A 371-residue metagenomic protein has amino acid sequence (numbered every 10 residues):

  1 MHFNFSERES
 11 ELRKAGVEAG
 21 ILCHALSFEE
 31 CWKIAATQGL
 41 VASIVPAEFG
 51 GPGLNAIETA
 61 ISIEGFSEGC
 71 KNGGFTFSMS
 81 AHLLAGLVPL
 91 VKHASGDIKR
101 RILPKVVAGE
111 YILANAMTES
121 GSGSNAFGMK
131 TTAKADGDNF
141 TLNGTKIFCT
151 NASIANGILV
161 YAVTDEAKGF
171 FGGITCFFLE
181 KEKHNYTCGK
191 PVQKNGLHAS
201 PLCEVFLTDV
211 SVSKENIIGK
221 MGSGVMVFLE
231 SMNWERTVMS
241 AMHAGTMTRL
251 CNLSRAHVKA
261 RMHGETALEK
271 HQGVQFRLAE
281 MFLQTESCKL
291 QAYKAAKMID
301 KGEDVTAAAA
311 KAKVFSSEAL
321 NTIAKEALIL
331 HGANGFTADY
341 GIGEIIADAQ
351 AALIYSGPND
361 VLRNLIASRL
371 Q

Functional and structural regions predicted by a protein language model:
M1-G73, M79-A81, H93-I98, K105 (+5 more regions): Alpha-helical interface subdomain recognition
H82-L87: Well-ordered alpha-helical segments within folded domains of soluble proteins
G109-T118: A short, Trp-centered hydrophobic/proline-enriched beta-strand micro-motif
A114, K130-T132, G157-Y161, C176-F178 (+1 more regions): Conserved hydrophobic/aromatic beta-strand scaffold that supports enzyme active sites
G121-S124, F148-N151, A167-K168, K194-P201: Short Gly/Pro-enriched turn/cap motifs at secondary-structure boundaries
G128, E182-S213: Flexible, small-/acidic-enriched active-site or ligand-binding loops
N143-C188: A short core secondary-structure module
C203-E230: A short, charged helix-loop
